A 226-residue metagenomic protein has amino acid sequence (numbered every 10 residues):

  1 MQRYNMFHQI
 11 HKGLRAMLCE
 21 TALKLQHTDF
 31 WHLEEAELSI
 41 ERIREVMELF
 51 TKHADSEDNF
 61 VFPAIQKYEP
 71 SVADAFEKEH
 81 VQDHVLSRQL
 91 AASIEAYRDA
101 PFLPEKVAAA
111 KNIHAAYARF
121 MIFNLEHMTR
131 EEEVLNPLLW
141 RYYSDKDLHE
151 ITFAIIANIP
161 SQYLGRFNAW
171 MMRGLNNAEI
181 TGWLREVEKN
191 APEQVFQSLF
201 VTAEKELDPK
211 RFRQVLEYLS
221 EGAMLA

Functional and structural regions predicted by a protein language model:
M1-A226: Small-residue-biased structural context
